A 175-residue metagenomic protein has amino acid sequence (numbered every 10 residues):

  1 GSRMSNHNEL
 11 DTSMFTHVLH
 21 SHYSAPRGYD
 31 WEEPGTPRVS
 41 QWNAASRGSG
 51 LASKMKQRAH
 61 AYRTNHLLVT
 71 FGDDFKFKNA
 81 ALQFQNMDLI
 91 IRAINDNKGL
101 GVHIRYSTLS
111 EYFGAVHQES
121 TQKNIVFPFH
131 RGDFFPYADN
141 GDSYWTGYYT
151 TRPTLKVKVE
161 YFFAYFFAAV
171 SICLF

Functional and structural regions predicted by a protein language model:
G1-F175: Catalytic-domain carbohydrate-binding cleft regions of carbohydrate-active enzymes
